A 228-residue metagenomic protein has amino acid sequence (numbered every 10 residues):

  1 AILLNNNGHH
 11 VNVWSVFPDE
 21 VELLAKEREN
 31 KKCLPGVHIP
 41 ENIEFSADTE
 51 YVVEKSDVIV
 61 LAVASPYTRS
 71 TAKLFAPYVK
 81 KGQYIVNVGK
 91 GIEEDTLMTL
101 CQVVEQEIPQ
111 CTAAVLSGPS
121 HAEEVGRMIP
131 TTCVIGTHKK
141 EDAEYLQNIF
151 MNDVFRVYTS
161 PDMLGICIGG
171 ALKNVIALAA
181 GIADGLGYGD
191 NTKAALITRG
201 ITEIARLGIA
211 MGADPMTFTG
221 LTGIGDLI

Functional and structural regions predicted by a protein language model:
A1-V37, I43-A47: NAD(P)+-binding Rossmann beta1-loop-alpha1 motif at the extreme N-terminus of oxidoreductases
V16, K90, H138: Cofactor-binding loop segments of dinucleotide-utilizing enzymes, especially the Rossmann-like FAD- and NAD(P)+-binding
D19-L23, E94-D95, A143: Short, charged/polar "capping" segments at the starts of alpha-helices and the immediately preceding loops
I39, F45, T49-E54, V58-P130 (+1 more regions): Rossmann-like NAD(P)(H) cofactor-binding subdomain of soluble oxidoreductases
Y67, Y78, V103-C111, P130-M216: Internal alpha-helical scaffold of NAD(P)-dependent oxidoreductase catalytic cores
G212-I228: C-terminal substrate-binding/catalytic lobe of Rossmann-fold NAD(P)-dependent oxidoreductases
